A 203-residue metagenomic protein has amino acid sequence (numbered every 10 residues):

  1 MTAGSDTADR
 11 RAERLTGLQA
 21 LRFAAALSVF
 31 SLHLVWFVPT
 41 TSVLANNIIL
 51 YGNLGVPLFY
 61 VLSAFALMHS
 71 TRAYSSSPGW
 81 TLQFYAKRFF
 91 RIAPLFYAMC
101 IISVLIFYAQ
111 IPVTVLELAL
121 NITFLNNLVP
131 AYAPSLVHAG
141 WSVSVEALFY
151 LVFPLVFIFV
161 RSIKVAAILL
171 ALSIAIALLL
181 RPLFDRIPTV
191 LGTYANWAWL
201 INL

Functional and structural regions predicted by a protein language model:
M1-G17: Short, Lys/Arg-rich, polar N-terminal cytosolic tail immediately upstream of the first transmembrane signal-anchor
Q19, F23-A26, V56, S63 (+2 more regions): Residues within membrane-spanning alpha-helices of integral membrane proteins, especially the hydrophobic core/packing
Q19, Y60, L116-V143, A147 (+1 more regions): Aromatic-enriched alpha-helical transmembrane segments of multi-pass intramembrane proteins
R22, H33, R91: Histidine-centered divalent metal-coordination motifs
A25-S28, L32-V35, L62-F65, N126 (+1 more regions): Membrane-embedded alpha-helical transmembrane segments of multi-pass integral membrane proteins
S28-S31, L67-M68, I101, L105 (+1 more regions): Membrane-interfacial alpha-helical segments at the cytosolic side of multi-pass membrane proteins
T40-N47, I111-P112, D185-G192: Membrane-interface helix termini and inter-helical loops of multi-pass transporters
N53-V56, R72-F107, T114-L120, F124 (+1 more regions): Transmembrane alpha-helical segments and their boundary/interface "anchor" motifs in multi-pass integral membrane
